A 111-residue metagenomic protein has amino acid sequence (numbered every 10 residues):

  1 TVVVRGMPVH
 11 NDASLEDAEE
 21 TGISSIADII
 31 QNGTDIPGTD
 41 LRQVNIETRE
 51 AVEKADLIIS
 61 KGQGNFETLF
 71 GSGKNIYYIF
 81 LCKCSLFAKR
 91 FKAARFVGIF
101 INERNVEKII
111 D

Functional and structural regions predicted by a protein language model:
T1-H10: Short internal beta-strands
S14-D111: C-terminal functional extensions of proteins
